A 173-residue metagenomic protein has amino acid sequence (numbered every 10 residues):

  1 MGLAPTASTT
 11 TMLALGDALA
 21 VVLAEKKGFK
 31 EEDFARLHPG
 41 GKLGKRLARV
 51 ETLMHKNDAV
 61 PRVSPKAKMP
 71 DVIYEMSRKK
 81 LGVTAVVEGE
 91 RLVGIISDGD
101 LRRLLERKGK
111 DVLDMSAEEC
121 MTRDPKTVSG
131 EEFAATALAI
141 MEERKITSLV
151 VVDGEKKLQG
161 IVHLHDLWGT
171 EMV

Functional and structural regions predicted by a protein language model:
M1-G28: Short alpha-helices
G2, L101-D114, L167-V173: A short, polar/charged loop-to-alpha-helix boundary motif
A14, A18-V22, R36, T52 (+4 more regions): Alpha-helical scaffold segments in soluble metabolic enzymes
L19, L53, M76, E90 (+4 more regions): Terminal peptide-recognition signature
E25-H55: Internal, active-site/partner-interface "lid" segment
L47-V60, D114-P125: Bateman (tandem CBS) regulatory domains
R62-K80, V87, L105, T127-I146 (+2 more regions): The conserved cystathionine-beta-synthase
V87, G94-G99, T147, Q159-L167: Short hydrophobic beta-strand motif reused across regulatory alpha/beta modules
